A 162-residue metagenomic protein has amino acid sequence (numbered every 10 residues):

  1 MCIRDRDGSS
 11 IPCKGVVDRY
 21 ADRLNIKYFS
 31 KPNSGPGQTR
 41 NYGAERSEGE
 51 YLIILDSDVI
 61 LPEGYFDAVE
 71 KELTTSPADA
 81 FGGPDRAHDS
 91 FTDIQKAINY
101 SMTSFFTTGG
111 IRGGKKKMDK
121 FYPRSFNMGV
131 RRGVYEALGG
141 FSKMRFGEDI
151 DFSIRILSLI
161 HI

Functional and structural regions predicted by a protein language model:
M1-D5, I160-I162: Conserved small/polar residues in nucleotide/adenosyl-binding loops
R4-S30: Acidic donor-binding segment of Leloir-type glycosyltransferases
I11-P12, V59-E72, I154: Acidic donor-binding/catalytic loop of UDP-sugar-dependent glycosyltransferases, especially processive GT2
F29-P36, R40-N41, I60, R86-A87 (+1 more regions): Short, acidic/glycine-rich phosphate-metal binding loop used to engage nucleotide
K31-S47, A68, Y122-F126: Glycine-rich, basic loop-to-helix element that forms the pyrophosphate-binding segment of sugar-nucleotide handling
L52: Short aromatic/hydrophobic "clamp" motif used to bind/position activated sugar donors
E63-K96: Conserved donor NDP-sugar-binding/catalytic core segment of glycosyltransferases
A87, T108-G133, M144-F146, D151 (+1 more regions): A recurrent flexible, glycine/aromatic-enriched loop bordering the glycosyltransferase active site that acts as
